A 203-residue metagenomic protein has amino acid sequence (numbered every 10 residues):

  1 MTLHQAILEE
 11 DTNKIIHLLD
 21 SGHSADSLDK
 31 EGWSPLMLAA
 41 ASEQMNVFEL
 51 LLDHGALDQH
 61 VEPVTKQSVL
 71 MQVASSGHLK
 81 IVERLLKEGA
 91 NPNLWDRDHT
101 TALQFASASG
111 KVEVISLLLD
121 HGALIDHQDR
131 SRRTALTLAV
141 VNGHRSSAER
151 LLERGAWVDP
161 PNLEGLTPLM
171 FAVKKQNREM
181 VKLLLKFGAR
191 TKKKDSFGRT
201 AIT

Functional and structural regions predicted by a protein language model:
M1-S21, K30-W33, D53: Intrinsically disordered, low-complexity regulatory segments in ankyrin-centric signaling systems
Q5-E10, L38-Q44, Q72-H78, F105-K111 (+2 more regions): Ankyrin repeat A-helix N-terminal signature
D11-L19, Q44-D53, H78-L86, K111-L119 (+2 more regions): Ankyrin repeat structural motif
A25, D58-Q59, P92, I125 (+2 more regions): Ankyrin-repeat inter-repeat connecting loop/turn
D29, E62-P63, D96, D129 (+2 more regions): Ankyrin repeat boundary/linker residues
G32, T65-K66, H99, R132 (+2 more regions): Start-of-repeat signature of ankyrin repeats
L185, T191-T203: Leucine-rich solenoid repeat scaffolds
